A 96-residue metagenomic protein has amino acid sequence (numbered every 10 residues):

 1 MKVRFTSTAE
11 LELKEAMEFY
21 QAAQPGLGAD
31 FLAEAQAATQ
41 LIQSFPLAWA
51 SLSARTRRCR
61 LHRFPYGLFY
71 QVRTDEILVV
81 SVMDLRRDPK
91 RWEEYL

Functional and structural regions predicted by a protein language model:
M1-L32: Arg/Lys-rich, positively charged N-terminal/basic patches that mediate binding to nucleic acids
T8, E34, R87-P89: Short linear/disordered segments characteristic of secreted peptide precursors and small low-complexity proteins
E15, F19-A22, L41-S44, T74: Conserved amphipathic alpha-helical interaction elements at protein-protein interfaces in regulatory, energy-coupling
E18, G28-D30, A50, R55 (+1 more regions): Solvent-exposed interaction patches of small proteins and small membrane subunits
A37, S44-E76: Basic/aromatic recognition patch in beta-strand/loop cores that engages polyanionic ligands
G67, Q71-L96: Enriched for short, Lys/Arg-rich terminal
